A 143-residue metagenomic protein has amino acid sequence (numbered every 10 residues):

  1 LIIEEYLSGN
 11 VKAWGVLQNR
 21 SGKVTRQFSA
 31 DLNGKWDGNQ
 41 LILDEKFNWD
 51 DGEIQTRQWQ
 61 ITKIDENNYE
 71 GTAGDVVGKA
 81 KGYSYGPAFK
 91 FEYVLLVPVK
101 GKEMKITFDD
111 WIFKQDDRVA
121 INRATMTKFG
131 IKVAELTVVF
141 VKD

Functional and structural regions predicted by a protein language model:
L1-N10: N-terminal helix-cap/turn-to-beta initiation motif at the start of protein domains
E5, Q58-T62, F113: Short linear motifs in intrinsically disordered
N10-K12, Q60, K81, W111 (+1 more regions): Residues located in well-ordered beta-strands
V11-G15, A124: Conserved short hydrophobic patches within well-ordered secondary structure
W14, Q18-V99: Central antiparallel beta-sheet cores of small beta-barrel/beta-sandwich binding domains
V24-A30, E103-F108, K132-A134: Amphipathic hydrophobic-ligand
V99-K100, K105, I121: Soluble extracytoplasmic domains of inner/organellar membrane proteins
D109-D143: Glycine-rich, aromatic-bearing surface loops/beta-hairpins
